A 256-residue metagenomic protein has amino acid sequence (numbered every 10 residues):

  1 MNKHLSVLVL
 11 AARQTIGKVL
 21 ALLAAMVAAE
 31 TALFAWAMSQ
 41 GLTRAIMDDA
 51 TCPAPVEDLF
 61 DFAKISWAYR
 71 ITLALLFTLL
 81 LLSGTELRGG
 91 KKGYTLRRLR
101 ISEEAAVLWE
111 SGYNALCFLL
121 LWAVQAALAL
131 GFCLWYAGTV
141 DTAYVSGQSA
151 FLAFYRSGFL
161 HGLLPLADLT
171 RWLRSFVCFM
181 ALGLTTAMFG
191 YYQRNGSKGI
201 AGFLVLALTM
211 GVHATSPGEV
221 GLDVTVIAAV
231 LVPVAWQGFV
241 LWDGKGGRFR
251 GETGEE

Functional and structural regions predicted by a protein language model:
M1-G93, E104-E256: Hydrophobic alpha-helical transmembrane segments of membrane proteins
R97-E103: Short helix-to-coil transition segments within interhelical loops that connect adjacent transmembrane helices
